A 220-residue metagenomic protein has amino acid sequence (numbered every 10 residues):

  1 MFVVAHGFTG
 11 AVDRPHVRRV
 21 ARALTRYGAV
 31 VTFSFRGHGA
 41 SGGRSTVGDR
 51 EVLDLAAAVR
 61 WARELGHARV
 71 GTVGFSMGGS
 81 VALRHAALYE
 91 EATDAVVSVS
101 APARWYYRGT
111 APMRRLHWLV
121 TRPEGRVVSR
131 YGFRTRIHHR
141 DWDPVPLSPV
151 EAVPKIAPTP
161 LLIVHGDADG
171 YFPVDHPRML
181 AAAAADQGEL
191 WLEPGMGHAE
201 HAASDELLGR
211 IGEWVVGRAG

Functional and structural regions predicted by a protein language model:
F8-A21: The serine-hydrolase catalytic nucleophile loop
A21-G42: Conserved alpha/beta-hydrolase
T46-L65: Alpha/beta-hydrolase active-site loop
G74-G78, A82: Gly/Ala-rich beta-loop-alpha elbow adjacent to hydrolase catalytic centers
E90-D141: Hydrolase active-site cap/lid region
I156-A157, I163-H165: Short beta-strand/loop motif that positions the catalytic acidic residue of the alpha/beta-hydrolase fold
G170-H176: Conserved alpha/beta-hydrolase "acid-adjacent" motif
M196-E206: Catalytic histidine-centered segment of alpha/beta-hydrolase-like enzymes
